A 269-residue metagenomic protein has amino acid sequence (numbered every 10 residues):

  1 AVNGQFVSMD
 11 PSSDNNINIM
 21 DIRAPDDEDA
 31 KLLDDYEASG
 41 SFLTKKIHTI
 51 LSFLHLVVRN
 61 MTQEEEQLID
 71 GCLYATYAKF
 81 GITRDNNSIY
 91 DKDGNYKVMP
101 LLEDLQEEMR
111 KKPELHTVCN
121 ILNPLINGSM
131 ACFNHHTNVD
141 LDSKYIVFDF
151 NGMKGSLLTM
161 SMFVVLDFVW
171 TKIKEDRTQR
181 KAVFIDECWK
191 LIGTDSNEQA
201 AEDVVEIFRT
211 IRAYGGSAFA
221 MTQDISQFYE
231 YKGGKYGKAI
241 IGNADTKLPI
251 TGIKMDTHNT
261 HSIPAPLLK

Functional and structural regions predicted by a protein language model:
A1-G216, K232-G234: P-loop NTPase motor domains
Q5-S8, G234-P249: A short helix-turn-beta junction within AAA+ P-loop NTPase domains corresponding to the substrate/partner-engaging
S13, I225-S226: Conserved beta-strand edge residues that scaffold enzyme active sites
T222: H-loop/switch region of ABC-family ATPase nucleotide-binding domains
L267-K269: Phosphate-binding and hydrolysis-coupling loops of NTP-dependent motor/remodeling domains
